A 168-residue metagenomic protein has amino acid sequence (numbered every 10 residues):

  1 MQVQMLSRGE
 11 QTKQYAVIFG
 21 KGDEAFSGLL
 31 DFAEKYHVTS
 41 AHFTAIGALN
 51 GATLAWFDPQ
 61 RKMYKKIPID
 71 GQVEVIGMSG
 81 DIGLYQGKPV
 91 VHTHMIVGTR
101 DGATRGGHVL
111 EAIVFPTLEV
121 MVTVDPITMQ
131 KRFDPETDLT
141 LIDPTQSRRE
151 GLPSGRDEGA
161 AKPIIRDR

Functional and structural regions predicted by a protein language model:
M1-V91, I96-G155, G159-D167: N-terminal intrinsically disordered, cationic/polar leader segments that include organellar targeting peptides
